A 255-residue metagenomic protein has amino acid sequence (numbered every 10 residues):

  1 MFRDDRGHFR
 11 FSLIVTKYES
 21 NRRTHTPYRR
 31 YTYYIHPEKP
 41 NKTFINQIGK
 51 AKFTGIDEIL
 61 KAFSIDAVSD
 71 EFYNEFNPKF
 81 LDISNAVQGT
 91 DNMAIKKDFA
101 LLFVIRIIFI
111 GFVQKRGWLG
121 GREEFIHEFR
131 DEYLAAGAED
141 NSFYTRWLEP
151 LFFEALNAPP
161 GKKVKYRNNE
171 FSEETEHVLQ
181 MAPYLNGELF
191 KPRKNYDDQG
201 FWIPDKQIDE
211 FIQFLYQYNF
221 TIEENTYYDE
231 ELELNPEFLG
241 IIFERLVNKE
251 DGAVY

Functional and structural regions predicted by a protein language model:
M1-Y255: Preference for the N-terminal adenyl/adenosyl cofactor-binding alpha/beta module
